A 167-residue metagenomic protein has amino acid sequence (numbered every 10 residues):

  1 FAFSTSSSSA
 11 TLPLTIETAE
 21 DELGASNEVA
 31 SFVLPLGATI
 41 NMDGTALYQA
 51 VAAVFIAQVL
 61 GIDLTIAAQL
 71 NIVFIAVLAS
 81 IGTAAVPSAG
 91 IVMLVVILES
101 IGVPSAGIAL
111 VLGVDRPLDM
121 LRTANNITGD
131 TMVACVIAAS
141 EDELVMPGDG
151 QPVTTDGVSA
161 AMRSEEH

Functional and structural regions predicted by a protein language model:
F1-S80, A134, P147-P152, G157: Helix-loop-helix junctions within the multi-pass membrane cores of secondary transporters/permeases
A19-A30, I62, E99-A106, I127-G129 (+1 more regions): Juxtamembrane helix-boundary/capping and inter-helix hinge elements in multi-pass membrane proteins
I56-L60, L78, V95-P104, D115: Interfacial segments of multi-pass membrane proteins
L64-A68, V95, E99, V103-V111 (+2 more regions): Hydrophobic packing and interface segments
A85: Phosphate/pyrophosphate-binding loop motifs in nucleotide- or prenyl diphosphate-using proteins
V114-D149: Membrane-helix cytosolic exit motif
E166-H167: Conserved small/polar residues in nucleotide/adenosyl-binding loops
